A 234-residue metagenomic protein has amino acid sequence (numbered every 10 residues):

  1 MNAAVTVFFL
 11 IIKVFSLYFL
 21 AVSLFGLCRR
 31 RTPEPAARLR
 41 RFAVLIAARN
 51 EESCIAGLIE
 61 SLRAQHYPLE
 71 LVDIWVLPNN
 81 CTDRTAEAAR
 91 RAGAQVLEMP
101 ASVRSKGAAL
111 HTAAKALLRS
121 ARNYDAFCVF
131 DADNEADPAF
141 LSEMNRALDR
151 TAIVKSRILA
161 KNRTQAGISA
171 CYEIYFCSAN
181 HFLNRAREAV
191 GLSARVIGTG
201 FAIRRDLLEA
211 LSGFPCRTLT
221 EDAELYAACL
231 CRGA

Functional and structural regions predicted by a protein language model:
M1-R38, A89: N-terminal membrane-anchoring/stem segments of glycan-assembly enzymes
R40-A43, D73, E224: Cell-envelope/extracellular polymer assembly enzymes that use nucleotide-activated donors
E60-L71: Short, acidic, metal-binding catalytic loop of nucleotide-sugar glycosyltransferases
L71-D73, A86-A116, S120, R157: Conserved donor nucleotide-binding strand/loop of the catalytic core
P78-A86, A101-V103, N134-E135: A conserved acidic beta->alpha catalytic loop
R84, F130-A147: Acidic donor-binding/catalytic loop of UDP-sugar-dependent glycosyltransferases, especially processive GT2
K106-A109, A113, L117-S120, F140-T218: Long helical/loop segments within the catalytic core of UDP-sugar-dependent glycosyltransferases, especially the large
F127: Short aromatic/hydrophobic "clamp" motif used to bind/position activated sugar donors
